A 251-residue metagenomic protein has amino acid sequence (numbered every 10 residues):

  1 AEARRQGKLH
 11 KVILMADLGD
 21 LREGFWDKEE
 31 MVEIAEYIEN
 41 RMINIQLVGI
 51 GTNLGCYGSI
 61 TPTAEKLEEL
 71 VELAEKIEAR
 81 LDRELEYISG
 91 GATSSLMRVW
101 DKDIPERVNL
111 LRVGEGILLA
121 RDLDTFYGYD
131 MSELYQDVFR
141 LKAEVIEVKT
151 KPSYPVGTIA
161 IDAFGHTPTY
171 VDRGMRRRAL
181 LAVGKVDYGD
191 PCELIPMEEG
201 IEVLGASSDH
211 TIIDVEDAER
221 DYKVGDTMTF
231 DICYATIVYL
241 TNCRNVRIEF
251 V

Functional and structural regions predicted by a protein language model:
R4, L9-K11, D17-R140: Active-site loop/helix belt of alpha/beta enzymes
F25, I146, E249: Short beta-strand-to-turn element immediately C-terminal to the catalytic PLP-Schiff-base lysine in fold type I
M42-L47, A79-R83, L118-D122, L141-I146 (+3 more regions): Short C-terminal domain-edge/linker segments immediately following a structured domain
L96-L181, K185-D187, L194-P196: Active-site loop ensemble at the mouth of alpha/beta enzyme cores that anchors a bound cofactor
P152-V251: C-terminal accessory subdomain/extension
